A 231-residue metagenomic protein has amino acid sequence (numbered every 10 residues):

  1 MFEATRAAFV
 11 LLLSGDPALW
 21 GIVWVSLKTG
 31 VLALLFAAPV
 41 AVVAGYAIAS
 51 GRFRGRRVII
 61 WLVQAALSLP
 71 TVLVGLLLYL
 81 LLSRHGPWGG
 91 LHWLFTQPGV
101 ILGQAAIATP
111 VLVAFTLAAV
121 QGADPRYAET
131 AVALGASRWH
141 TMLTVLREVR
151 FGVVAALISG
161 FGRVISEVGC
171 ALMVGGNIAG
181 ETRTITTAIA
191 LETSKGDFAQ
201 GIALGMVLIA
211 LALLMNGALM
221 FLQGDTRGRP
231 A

Functional and structural regions predicted by a protein language model:
E3-V10, P17, V74-A105, G175-I178: Membrane-interfacial helix termini and adjacent extracytoplasmic/periplasmic loops of multi-pass transporters
L12-A18, V174-L213, G217-F221: Interhelical loop and adjacent transmembrane-helix boundary motif in polytopic membrane transport permeases
P17-I48: Transmembrane alpha-helix signature in integral membrane proteins
I22-V25, T29, V111, F115-A118 (+3 more regions): Start (N-cap) of specific transmembrane helices in multi-pass transporter permeases
V31, L35-V43, L69, M206-F221: Generic alpha-helical transmembrane segments of integral inner-membrane proteins, especially permease/transport modules
V40, V63-T71, W93-L117, R147-A155 (+3 more regions): Faces of alpha-helical transmembrane segments in polytopic inner-membrane proteins
A44-L78, A128: Cytoplasmic-entry segments and transmembrane alpha-helices of multi-pass inner-membrane transporters
G55, A114-A128, V132-G135, W139-T144 (+1 more regions): C-terminal transmembrane helix and the adjacent membrane-cytosol boundary/short C-terminal tail of inner/organellar
